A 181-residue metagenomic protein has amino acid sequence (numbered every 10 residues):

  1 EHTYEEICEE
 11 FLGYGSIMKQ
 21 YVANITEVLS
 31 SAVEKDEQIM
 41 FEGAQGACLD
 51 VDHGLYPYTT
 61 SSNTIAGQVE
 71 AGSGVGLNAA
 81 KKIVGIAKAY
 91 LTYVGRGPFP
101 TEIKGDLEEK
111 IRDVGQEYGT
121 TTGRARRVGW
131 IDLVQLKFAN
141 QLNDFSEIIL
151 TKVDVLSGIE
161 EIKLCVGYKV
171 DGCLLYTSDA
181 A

Functional and structural regions predicted by a protein language model:
E1-V28, I39: Internal alpha/beta core interface subdomains
H2-E6, K35, D171-L175: Short, glycine- and charge-enriched coil/turn segments that flank and shape catalytic ligand pockets
I25-L49, E108-T121: Short, hydrophobic/aliphatic alpha-helical segments
Q38-S73, K81, L91-V94, T120-L150 (+1 more regions): Conserved phosphate/anionic-ligand binding catalytic regions in large, soluble enzymes, centered on
V75-R127, G158-L175: A structural-propensity feature for long, helix-poor, extended segments
V153-V155: Histidine- and/or cysteine-centered catalytic micro-motif in compact active-site loops
Y176-A181: Conserved small/polar residues in nucleotide/adenosyl-binding loops
